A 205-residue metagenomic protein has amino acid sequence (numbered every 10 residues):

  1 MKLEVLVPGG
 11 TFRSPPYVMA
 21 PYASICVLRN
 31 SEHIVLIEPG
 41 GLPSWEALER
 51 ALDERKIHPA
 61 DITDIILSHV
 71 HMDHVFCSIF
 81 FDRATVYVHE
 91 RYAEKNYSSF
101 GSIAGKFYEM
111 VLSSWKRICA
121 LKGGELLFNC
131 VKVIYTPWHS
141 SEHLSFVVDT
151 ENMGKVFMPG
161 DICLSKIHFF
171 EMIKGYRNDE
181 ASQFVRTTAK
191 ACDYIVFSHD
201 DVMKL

Functional and structural regions predicted by a protein language model:
M1-E32, D179, A189-Y194, K204-L205: Zn-dependent metallo-beta-lactamase
L3-P8, I25-R29, K122-E151: Core dinuclear metal-dependent hydrolase active-site scaffold
E4, V27, V35-L36, I66 (+2 more regions): Conserved beta-strand elements of the Class I
P8-G10, E38-L42, V70, Y92 (+4 more regions): Active-site metal-binding loops of divalent metal-dependent hydrolases
L28, E38, I62, H69 (+6 more regions): Divalent metal-coordination and catalytic microenvironments
G40-R117: Active-site HxH/HxHxD metal-binding segment of metal-dependent hydrolases
R50, V88-Y135, I173-D193: Metallo-beta-lactamase
Y135, S141-L205: Metallo-beta-lactamase
